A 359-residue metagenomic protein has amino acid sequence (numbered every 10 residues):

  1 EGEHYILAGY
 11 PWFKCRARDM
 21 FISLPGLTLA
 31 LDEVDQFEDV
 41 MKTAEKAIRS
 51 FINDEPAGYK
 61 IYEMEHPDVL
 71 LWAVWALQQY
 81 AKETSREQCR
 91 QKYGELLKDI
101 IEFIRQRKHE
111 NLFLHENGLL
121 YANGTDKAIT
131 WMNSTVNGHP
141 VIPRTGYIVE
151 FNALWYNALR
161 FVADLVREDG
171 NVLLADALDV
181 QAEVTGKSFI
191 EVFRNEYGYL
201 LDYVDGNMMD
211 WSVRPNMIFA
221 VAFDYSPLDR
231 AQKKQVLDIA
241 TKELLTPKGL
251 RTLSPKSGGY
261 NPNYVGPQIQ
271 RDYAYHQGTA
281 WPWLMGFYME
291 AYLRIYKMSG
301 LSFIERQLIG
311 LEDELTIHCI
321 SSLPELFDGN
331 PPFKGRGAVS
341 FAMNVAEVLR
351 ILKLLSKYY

Functional and structural regions predicted by a protein language model:
E1-F13, D39, L119, S188: Low-complexity, Ser/Thr/Pro/Gly-enriched N-terminal "stalk/linker" regions
E1-H4, T43-N53, T125-N137, F193-G198 (+2 more regions): Active-site-adjacent bridging/hinge elements
H4-M20, G58-L70, N137-A153, D202-L228 (+2 more regions): Solvent-exposed loop and edge beta-strand segments that line ligand/cofactor-binding and catalytic clefts
Y10, I52, F113, L120-Y121 (+4 more regions): Short clusters of hydrophobic/aromatic residues that line enzyme substrate/ligand-binding pockets
K14-M20, L24-I129, N133, I148-N152 (+4 more regions): Aromatic-rich carbohydrate-recognition surfaces in CAZymes
E33, C89, Y93, R144 (+7 more regions): Residue-level preference for long, well-ordered alpha-helices that form the structural scaffold of enzyme catalytic
R105, H109-H115, Y156-Y264, R306-I309 (+1 more regions): Catalytic cores of carbohydrate-active enzymes
E116-L120, K127, P255-K256, P262-A274: A mid-to-C-terminal "edge-of-domain" accessory segment
